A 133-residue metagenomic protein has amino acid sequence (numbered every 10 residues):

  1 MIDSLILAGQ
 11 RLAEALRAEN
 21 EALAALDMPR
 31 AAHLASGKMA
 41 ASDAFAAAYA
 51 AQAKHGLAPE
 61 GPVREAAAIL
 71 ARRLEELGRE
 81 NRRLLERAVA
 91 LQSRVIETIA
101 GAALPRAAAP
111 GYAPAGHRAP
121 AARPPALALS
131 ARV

Functional and structural regions predicted by a protein language model:
M1-I69, E76: Extended, charge-rich alpha-helical scaffolding segments
A68-V133: Short terminal interaction segments
